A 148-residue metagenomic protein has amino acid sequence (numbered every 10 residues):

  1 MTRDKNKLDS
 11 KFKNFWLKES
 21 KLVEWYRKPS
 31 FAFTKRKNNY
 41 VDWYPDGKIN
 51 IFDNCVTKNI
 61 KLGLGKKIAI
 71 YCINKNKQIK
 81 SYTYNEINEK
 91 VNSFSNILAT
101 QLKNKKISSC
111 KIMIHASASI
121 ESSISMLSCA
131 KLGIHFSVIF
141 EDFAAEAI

Functional and structural regions predicted by a protein language model:
M1-Y82, E86-E89, S93-N96: N-lobe entry segment of adenylate-forming
I97-F143: Conserved AMP-binding/adenylate-forming
A147-I148: Short acidic active-site motifs
